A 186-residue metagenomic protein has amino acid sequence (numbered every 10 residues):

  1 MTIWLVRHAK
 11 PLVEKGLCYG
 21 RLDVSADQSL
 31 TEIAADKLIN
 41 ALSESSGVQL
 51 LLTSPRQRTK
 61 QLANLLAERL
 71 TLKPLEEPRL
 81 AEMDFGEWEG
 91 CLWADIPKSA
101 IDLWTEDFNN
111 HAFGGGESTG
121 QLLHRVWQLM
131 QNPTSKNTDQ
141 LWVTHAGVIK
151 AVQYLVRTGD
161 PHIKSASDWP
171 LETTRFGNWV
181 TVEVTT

Functional and structural regions predicted by a protein language model:
M1-T2, L72, E82-D95, Y154-T186: Acidic, low-complexity terminal tails and accessory targeting/binding regions of phosphate-metabolizing enzymes
I3-K60, G115-V126: Loop-to-helix element that buttresses phosphate recognition and phosphoryl-transfer chemistry
I3-W4, Q49, K136-G147: Generic beta-sheet signal
D36-A100: Phosphate-coordination/substrate-recognition cap region in phosphate-metabolizing enzymes
L65, R69, N132, L155-G159: Active-site catalytic microenvironments for nucleophilic, acid-base chemistry
I101-Q121: Short glycine/proline- and acidic residue-enriched helix-loop micro-motifs that form flexible lids or anion-recognition
L122-T134, Q140-H145: GST-like fold's C-terminal all-alpha helical module
A146-K150, V180: GST superfamily/GST-like fold recognition
